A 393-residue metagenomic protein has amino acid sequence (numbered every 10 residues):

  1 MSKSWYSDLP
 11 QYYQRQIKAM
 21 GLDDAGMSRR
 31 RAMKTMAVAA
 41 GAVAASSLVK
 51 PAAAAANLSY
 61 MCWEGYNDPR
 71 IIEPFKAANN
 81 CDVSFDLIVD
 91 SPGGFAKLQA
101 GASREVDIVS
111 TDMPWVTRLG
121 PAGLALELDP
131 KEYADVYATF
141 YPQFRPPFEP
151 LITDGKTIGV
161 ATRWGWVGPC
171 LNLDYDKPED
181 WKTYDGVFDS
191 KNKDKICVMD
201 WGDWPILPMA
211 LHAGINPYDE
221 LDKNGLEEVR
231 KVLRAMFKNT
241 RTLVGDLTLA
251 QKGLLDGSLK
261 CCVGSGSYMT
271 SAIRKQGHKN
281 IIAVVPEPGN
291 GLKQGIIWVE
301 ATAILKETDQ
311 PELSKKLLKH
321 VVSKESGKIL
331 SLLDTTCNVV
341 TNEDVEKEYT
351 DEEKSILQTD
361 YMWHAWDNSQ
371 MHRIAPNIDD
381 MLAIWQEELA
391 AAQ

Functional and structural regions predicted by a protein language model:
M1-S28: N-terminal secretory signal peptides
Y13-A19, T359-Q393: Conserved C-terminal helix/tail region of periplasmic/extracytoplasmic solute-binding proteins
M27-A44: N-terminal export leaders
A55-R118: Early extracytoplasmic/lumenal segment of secretory-pathway proteins
F95-A96, T117-W164, P178-Y184: Hinge/lid segment of periplasmic solute-binding proteins
G168-Y175, A210-I215, I297-Q310, I329-L333: A bilobed periplasmic-binding-protein/Venus flytrap-type ligand-binding module shared by bacterial periplasmic
C197-W201, P205, M209, Y218-A283: Ligand-binding pocket segment of bilobal, Venus flytrap-like solute-binding proteins
E300-S369: Mature extracytoplasmic/periplasmic domains
